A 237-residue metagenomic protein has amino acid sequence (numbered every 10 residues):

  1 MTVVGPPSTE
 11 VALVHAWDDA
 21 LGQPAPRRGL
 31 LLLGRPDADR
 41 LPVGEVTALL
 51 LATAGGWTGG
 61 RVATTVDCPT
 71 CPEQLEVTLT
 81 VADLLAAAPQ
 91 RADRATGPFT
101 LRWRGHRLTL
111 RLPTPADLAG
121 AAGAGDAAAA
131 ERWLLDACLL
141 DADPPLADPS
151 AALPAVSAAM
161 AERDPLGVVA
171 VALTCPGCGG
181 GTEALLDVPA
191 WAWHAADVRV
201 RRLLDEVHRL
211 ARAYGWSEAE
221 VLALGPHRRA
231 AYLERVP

Functional and structural regions predicted by a protein language model:
M1-P237: Long C-terminal interaction/binding lobes of large macromolecular proteins
